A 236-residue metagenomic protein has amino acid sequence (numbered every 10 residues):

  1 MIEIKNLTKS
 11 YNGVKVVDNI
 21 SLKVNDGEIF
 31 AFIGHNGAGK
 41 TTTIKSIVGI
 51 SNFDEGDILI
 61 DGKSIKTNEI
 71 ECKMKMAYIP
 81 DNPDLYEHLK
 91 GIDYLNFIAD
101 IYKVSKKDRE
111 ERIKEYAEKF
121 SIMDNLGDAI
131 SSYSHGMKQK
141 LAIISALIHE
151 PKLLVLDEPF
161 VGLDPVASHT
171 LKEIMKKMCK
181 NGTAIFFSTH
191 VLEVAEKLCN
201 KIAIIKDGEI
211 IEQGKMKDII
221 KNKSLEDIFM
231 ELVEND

Functional and structural regions predicted by a protein language model:
G56-T67, E71-C72: Conserved ABC transporter NBD signature motif
N96, D100, K107-N125: Conserved ABC ATPase "signature" region
I148-K152: A short, proline-enriched helix->beta-strand linker immediately N-terminal to the Walker B motif in ABC-type P-loop
L154-E158: Catalytic Walker B motif of ABC-type/P-loop ATPase nucleotide-binding domains
S168-N181: Helical segment within the ABC ATPase nucleotide-binding domain
Q213-G214: ABC ATPase "signature
